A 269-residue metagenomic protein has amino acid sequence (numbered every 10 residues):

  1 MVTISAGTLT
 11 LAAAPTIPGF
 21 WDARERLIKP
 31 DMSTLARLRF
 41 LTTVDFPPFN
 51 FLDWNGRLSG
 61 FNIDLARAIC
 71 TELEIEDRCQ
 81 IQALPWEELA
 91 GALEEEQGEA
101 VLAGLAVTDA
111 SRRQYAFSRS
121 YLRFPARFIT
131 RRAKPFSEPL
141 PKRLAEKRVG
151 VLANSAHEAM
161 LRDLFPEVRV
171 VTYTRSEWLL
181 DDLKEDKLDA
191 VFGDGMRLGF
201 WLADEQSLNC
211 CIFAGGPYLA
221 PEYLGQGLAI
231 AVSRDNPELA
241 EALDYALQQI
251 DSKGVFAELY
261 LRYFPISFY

Functional and structural regions predicted by a protein language model:
M1-Q80, E94, R113-Y115, S252-Y269: N-terminal hydrophobic or amphipathic helices and topogenic motifs
P18, R67, T71, C79-R143 (+1 more regions): Acidic, polar ligand-binding/catalytic clefts
E25, C79-G91, F136-S137, V171-E185: Short helix-initiation/N-cap motifs at beta->coil->alpha
S33-L35, V44, G60, E76 (+8 more regions): Extracytoplasmic
T42-P47, G56-E72, L105-A106, R127-D181 (+2 more regions): Bilobed "Venus flytrap"/periplasmic-binding protein-like clamshell domains and structurally analogous long
V44, L122-T130, G195, A203-L247 (+1 more regions): Periplasmic-binding protein-like
I69, L93-E94, L144, L183-K184 (+2 more regions): Hydrophobic residues within well-ordered alpha-helices
I75-D77, E94-A103, R148, K184-R197 (+1 more regions): Alpha-to-beta junction loops
